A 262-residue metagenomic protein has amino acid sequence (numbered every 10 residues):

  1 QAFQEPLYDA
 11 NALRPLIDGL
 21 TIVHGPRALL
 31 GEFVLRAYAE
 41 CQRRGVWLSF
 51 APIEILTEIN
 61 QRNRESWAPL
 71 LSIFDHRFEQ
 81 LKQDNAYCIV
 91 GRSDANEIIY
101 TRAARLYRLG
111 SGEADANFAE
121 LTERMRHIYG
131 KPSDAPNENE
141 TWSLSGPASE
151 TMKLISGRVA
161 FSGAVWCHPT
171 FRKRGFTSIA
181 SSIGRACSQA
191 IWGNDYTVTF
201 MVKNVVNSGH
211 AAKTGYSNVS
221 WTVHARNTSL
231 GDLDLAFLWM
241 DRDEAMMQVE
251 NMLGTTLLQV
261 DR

Functional and structural regions predicted by a protein language model:
Q1-H24, Y107-Y129, W239-Q259: Contiguous N-terminal and early-domain "leader" segments and peripheral loops that mark the onset or edge of a domain
A2-A68, Q80: Conserved N-terminal entry element of GNAT/NAT acetyltransferase domains
A10-F33, H76-I98, V223-L233: Short N-terminal signal/transit or membrane-insertion segments and the immediately adjacent low-complexity/disordered
Q42-V159, G163-V165: A conserved beta-strand-loop-helix scaffold within acyl/acetyltransferase catalytic domains
G91-A95, L106-R108, A164-F171, K203 (+1 more regions): Short, flexible loop/turn elements at secondary-structure junctions
A119-H224, L230: Acyl-donor binding region in acyl/amide transferases
K203-R262: Charge-rich, low-complexity intrinsically disordered segments
